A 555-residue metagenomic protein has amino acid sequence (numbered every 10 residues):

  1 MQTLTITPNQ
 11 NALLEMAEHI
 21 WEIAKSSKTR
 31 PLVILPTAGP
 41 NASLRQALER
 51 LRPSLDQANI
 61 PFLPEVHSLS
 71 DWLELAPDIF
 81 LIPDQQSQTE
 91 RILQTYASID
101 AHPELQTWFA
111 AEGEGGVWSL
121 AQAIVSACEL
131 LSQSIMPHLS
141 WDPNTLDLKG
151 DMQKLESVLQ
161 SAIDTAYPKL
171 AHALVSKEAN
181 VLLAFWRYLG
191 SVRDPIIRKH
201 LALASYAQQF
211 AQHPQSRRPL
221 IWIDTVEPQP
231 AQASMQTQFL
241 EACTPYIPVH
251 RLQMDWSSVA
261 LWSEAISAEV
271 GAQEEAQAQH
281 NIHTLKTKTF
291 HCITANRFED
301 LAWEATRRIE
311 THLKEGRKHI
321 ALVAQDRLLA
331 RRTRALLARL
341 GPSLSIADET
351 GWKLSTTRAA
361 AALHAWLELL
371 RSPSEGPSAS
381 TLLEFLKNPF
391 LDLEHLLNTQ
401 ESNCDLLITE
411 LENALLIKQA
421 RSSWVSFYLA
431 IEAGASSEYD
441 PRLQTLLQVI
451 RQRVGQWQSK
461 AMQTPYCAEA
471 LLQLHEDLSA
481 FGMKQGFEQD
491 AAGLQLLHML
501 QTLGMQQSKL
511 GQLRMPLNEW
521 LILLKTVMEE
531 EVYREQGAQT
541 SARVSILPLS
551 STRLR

Functional and structural regions predicted by a protein language model:
M1-R555: Polyanion-engaging groove/track-forming segments
